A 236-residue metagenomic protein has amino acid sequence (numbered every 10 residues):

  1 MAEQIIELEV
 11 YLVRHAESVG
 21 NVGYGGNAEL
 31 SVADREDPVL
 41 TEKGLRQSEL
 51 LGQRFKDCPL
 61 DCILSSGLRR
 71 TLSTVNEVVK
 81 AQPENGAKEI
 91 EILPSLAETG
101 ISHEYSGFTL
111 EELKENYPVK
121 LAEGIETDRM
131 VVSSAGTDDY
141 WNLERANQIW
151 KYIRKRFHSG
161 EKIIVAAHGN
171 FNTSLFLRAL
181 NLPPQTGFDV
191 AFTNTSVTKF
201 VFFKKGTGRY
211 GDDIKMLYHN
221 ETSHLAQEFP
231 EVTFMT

Functional and structural regions predicted by a protein language model:
M1-D61, N76, K80, E84 (+1 more regions): An N-terminal RHG(E/S)-centered segment typical of histidine phosphatases
M1-E9, E98-V119, S159-E161, L177-T236: Acidic, low-complexity terminal tails and accessory targeting/binding regions of phosphate-metabolizing enzymes
I5-E7, E49-E126, G208: Phosphate-coordination/substrate-recognition cap region in phosphate-metabolizing enzymes
V10, E161-N170: Generic beta-sheet signal
D34, E115-W141: Short glycine/proline- and acidic residue-enriched helix-loop micro-motifs that form flexible lids or anion-recognition
D57-P59, I153-E161: Glycine-rich phosphate-binding loop signature in dinucleotide/nucleotide-binding domains
S65-S66, E144, A166-A167: Short beta-strand scaffold positions
H168-T173, S196: GST superfamily/GST-like fold recognition
